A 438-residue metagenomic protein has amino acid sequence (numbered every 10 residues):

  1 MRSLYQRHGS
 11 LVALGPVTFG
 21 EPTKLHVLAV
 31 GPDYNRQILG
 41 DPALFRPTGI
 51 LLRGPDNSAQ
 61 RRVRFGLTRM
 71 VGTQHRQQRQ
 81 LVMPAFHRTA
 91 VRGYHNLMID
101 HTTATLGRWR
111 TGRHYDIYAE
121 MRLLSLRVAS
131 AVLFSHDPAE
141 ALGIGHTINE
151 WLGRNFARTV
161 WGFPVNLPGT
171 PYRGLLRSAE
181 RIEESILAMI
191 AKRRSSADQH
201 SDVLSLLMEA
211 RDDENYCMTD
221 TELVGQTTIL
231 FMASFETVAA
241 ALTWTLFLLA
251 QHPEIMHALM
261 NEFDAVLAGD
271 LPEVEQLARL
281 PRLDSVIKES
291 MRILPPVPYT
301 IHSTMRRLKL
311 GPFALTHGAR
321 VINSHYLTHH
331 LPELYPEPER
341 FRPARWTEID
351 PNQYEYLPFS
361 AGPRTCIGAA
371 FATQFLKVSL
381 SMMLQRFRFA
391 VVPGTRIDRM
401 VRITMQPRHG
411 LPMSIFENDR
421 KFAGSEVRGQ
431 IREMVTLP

Functional and structural regions predicted by a protein language model:
M1-R61, M70-T73, Q77, R92 (+5 more regions): N-terminal membrane-proximal hinge/A-helix region immediately C-terminal to the signal-anchor transmembrane segment
M1-V12, E184, A188, D270-G311 (+1 more regions): Conserved cytochrome P450 K-helix E-x-x-R motif and the immediately C-terminal K′/meander segment
Y5, T102, H146-E150, D264-G269 (+2 more regions): Cytochrome P450 proximal C-terminal region
D41-L44, N323-I349, R428-E433: Conserved cytochrome P450 K-helix/beta-meander segment immediately N-terminal to the heme-binding cysteine loop
P47-A59, Q74, A90-A240, A258 (+1 more regions): Cytochrome P450 heme-thiolate monooxygenase catalytic core
V63-R64, T68, T228, A233 (+4 more regions): Cytochrome P450 heme-thiolate "Cys pocket" and heme-binding signature region
H95, I99, T147, D198-S205 (+8 more regions): Cytochrome P450 I-helix active-site segment
F235-E262, A369-F387: Cytochrome P450 catalytic-core helices
